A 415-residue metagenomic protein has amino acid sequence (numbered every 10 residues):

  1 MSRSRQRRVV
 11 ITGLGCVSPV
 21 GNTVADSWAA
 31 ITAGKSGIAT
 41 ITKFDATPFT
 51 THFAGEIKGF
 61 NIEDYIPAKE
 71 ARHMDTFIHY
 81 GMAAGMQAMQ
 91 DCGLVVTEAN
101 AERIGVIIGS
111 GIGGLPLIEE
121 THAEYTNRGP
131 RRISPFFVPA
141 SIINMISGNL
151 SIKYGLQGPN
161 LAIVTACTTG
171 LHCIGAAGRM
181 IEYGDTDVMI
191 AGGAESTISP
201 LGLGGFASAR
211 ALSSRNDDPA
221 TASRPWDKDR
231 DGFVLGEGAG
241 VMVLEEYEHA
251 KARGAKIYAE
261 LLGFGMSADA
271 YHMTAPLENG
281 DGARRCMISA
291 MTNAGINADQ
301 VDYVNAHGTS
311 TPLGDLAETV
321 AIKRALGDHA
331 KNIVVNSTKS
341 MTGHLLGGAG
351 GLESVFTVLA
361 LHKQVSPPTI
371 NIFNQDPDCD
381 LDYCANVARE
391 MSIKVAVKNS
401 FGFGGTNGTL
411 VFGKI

Functional and structural regions predicted by a protein language model:
M1-E70, C92, E248-E260, V355-T369 (+1 more regions): ACP-dependent fatty acid/polyketide chain-elongation machinery
M1-I11, E98-A101, A294-Q300, A330-K331 (+1 more regions): Flexible, low-complexity linker/loop segments at domain and module junctions
R8-T12, A39, D217-A294, Y303: Condensing-enzyme catalytic core mediating Claisen C-C bond formation in acyl metabolism
I11, S27, T32-A166, A194-G205 (+1 more regions): Conserved beta-ketoacyl condensing-enzyme motif
A46-E56, G113-L117, S196-S223, G265-R285 (+3 more regions): Active-site-adjacent elements of ketosynthase-type condensing enzymes
G81-L94, I143-S147, S151-Y154, P159-E195 (+3 more regions): Active-site-proximal alpha-helical scaffold in enzymes
N127-S134, G175, R179, Y183 (+4 more regions): Glycine-/small-residue-rich "gating" segment that lines the acyl/pantetheine channel and substrate pocket
I133-V138, G158-T165, D227-D231, I333-H344 (+1 more regions): Short pre-catalytic strand/loop immediately N-terminal to key active-site residues, enriched for Gly-Thr
